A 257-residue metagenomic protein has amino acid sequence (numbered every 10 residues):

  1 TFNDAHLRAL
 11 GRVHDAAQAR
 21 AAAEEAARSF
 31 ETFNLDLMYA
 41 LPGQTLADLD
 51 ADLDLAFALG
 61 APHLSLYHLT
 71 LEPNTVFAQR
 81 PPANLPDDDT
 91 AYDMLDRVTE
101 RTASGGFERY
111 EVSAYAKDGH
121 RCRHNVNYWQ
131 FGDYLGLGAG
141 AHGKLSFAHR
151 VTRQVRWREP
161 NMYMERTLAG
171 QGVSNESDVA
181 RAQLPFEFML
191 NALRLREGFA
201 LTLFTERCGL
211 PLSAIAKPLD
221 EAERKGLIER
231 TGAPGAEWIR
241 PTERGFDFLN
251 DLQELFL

Functional and structural regions predicted by a protein language model:
T1-L210: C-terminal scaffold of the Radical SAM
L201-T202, S213-I215, T231: Extended hydrophobic-aromatic, low-complexity segments
G209-R224: Short amphipathic alpha-helical interaction segments
E223-P234: A short, conserved structural fragment
G235-T242: Minor-groove-contacting beta-hairpin "wing" of winged helix-turn-helix DNA-binding domains
E243-L257: Short, amphipathic alpha-helical interaction segments positioned at domain boundaries
